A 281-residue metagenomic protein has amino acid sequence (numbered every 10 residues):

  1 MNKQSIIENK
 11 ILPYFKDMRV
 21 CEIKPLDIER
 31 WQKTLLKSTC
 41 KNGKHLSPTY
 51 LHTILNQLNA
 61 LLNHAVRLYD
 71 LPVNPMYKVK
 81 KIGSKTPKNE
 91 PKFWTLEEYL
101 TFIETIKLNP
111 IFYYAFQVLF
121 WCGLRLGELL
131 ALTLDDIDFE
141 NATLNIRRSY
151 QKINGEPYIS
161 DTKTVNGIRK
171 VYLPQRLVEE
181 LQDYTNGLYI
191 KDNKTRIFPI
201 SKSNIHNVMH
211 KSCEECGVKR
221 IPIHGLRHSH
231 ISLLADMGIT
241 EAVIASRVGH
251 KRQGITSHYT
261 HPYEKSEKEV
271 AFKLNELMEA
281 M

Functional and structural regions predicted by a protein language model:
M1-P72, P110, P199-S203, K219-G225: N-terminal core-binding DNA-recognition domain of tyrosine site-specific recombinases/integrases
S5-I6, L96-E97, S149, P174-K219: Active-site/catalytic core of tyrosine-dependent DNA strand-transfer enzymes
W31, T101, G155-S160, H258-M281: DNA/chromatin major-groove-contacting recognition/catalytic segments
K44-P48, H52, R67-L132, E140: Basic, Lys/Arg- and aromatic-enriched nucleic-acid-binding interface segment
K85, F93, Y150, V178 (+1 more regions): Catalytic-site neighborhood detector that most strongly recognizes the C-terminal catalytic loop/helix of tyrosine
E128-L130, I221-P222, I231, G238-H250: Active-site-proximal segment of tyrosine recombinases
D136-T143, I239-H258: Short, polar N-cap/turn motifs at the start of nucleic acid-interacting alpha helices
N141, N154, S160-I168, Y172-L177 (+3 more regions): C-terminal secondary-structure termini that scaffold catalytic or DNA-interacting sites
